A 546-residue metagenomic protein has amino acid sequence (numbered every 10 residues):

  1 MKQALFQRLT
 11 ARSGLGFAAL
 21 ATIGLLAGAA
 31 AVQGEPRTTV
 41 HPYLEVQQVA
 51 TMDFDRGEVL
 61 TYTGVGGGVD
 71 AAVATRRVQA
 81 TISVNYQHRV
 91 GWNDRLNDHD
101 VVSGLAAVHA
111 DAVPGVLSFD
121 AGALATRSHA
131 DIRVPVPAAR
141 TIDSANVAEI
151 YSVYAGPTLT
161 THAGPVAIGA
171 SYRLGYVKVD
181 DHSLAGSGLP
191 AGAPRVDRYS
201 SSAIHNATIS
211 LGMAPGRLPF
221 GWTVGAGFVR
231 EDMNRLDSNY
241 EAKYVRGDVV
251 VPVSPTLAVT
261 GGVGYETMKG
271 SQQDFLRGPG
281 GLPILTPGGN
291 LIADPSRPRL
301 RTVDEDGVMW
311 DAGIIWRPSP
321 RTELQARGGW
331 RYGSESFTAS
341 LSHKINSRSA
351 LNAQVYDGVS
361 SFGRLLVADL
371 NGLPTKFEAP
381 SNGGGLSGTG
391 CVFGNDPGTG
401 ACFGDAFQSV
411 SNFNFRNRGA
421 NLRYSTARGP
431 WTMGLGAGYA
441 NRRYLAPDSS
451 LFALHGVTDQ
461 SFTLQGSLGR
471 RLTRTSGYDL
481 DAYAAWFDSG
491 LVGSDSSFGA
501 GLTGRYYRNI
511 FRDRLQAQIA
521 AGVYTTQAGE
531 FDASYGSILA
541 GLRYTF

Functional and structural regions predicted by a protein language model:
M1-R37, F546: Gram-negative bacterial Sec-dependent N-terminal signal peptides
K2, A31-F546: Gram-negative and organellar
